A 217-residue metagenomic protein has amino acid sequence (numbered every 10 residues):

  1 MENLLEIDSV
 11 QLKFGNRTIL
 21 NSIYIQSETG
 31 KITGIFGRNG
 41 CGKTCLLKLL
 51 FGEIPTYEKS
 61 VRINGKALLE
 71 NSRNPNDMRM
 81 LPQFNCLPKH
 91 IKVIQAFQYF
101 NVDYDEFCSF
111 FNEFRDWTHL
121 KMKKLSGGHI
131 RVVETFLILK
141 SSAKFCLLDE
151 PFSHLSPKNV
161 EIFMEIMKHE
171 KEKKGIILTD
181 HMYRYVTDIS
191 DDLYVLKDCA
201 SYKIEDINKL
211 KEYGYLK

Functional and structural regions predicted by a protein language model:
L5, I19-S22: Conserved structural motif at the start of ABC-family nucleotide-binding domains
F36-R38: The feature captures the beta-strand-to-loop junction immediately N-terminal to the Walker
F51: Helix-to-loop junction immediately C-terminal to a conserved catalytic motif
I54-P55, K66-R79: ABC ATPase NBD coupling module
M80-D105: Q-loop/switch helix immediately C-terminal to the Walker
E150-P151: Walker B catalytic motif
A200-K217: Conserved beta-strand-loop-alpha-helix hinge in the C-terminal portion of ABC ATPase nucleotide-binding domains
